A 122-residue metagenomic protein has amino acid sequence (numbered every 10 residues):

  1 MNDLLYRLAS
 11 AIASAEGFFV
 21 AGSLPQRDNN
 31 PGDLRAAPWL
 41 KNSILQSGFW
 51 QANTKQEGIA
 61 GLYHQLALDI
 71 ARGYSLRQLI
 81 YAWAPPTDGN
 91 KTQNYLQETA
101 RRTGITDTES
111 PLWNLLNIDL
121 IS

Functional and structural regions predicted by a protein language model:
M1-S122: Cell-wall polysaccharide-cleaving catalytic domain and substrate-binding groove, primarily in peptidoglycan/chitin
